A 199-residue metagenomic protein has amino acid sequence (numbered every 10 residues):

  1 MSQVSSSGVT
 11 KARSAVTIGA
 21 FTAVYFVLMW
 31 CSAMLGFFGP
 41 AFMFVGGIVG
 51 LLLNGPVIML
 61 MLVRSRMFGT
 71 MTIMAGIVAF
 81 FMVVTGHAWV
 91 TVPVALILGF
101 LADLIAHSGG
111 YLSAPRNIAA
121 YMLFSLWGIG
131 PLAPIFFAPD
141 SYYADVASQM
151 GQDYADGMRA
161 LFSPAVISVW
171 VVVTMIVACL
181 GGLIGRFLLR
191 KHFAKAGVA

Functional and structural regions predicted by a protein language model:
M1-S6, A12, R190-A199: Short, charged juxtamembrane terminal tails flanking transmembrane helices
S2-I73: Hydrophobic transmembrane alpha-helices
A15-A20, I48-V49, G69-G76, W89-P93 (+3 more regions): Hydrophobic alpha-helical transmembrane segments
F21-L28, G50, N54, I58 (+6 more regions): Alpha-helical transmembrane segments in multi-pass membrane proteins
T22-W30, I77-T85, L123-A133: Aromatic-anchored segments of alpha-helical transmembrane domains
V27, A95-P131, G182: Short helix-perturbing small/polar motifs within transmembrane alpha-helices
A33-F38, V78-A106: Interfacial aromatic-anchored transmembrane helix boundaries in multi-pass membrane proteins
M43, A120-R190: Membrane-embedded alpha-helical hairpins and interfacial helices in multi-pass inner-membrane proteins
